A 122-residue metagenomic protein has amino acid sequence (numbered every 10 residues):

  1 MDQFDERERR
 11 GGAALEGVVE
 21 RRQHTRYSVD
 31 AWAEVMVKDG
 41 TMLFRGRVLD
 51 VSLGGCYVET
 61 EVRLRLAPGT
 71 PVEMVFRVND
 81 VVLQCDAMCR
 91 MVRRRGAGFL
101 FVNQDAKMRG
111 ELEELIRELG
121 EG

Functional and structural regions predicted by a protein language model:
M1-G122: Structured alpha-helical
